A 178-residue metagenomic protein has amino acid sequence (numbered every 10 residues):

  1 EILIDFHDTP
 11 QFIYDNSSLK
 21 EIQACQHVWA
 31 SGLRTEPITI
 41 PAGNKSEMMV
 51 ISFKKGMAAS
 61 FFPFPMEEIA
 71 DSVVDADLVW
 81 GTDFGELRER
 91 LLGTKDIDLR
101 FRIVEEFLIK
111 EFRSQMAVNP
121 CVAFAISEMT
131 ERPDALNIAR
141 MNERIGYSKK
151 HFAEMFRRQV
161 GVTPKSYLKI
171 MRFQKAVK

Functional and structural regions predicted by a protein language model:
E1-P133, N137-A139, E143-K149, V162-T163: Alpha-helical bundle regulatory/interaction domains
M155: Residues within the DNA-recognition helix of helix-turn-helix
Q159-T163, Y167-K178: Terminal helix-turn-helix DNA-binding modules in bacterial transcription factors
